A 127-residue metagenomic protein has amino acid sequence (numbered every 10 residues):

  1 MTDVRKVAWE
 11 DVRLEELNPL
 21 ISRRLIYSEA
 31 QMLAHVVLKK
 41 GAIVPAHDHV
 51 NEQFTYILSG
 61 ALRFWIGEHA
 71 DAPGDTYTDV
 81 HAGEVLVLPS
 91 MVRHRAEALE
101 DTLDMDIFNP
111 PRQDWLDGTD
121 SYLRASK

Functional and structural regions predicted by a protein language model:
M1-A34, S121-K127: A short, N-terminal "cap"/entry segment at the start of jelly-roll beta-barrel domains of the cupin/DSBH fold
K6, L25, H35-V37, F54 (+2 more regions): Conserved hydrophobic/aromatic beta-strand scaffold that supports enzyme active sites
L17, R24-L25, V36-V37, V44-H49 (+3 more regions): Short histidine-centered beta-strand/loop micro-motifs that create catalytic or ligand/metal-coordination sites
V37-K39, H49-F64, E68: Short, conserved beta-strand element in jelly-roll/cupin
I43-P45, R63, V85-R95: Histidine-centered metal-chelating micro-motifs
L58-S59, H81, E100: A cytosolic small-molecule/anion-sensing beta-strand core signal
H69-S90: Short acidic-glycine-tyrosine-enriched beta hairpin
S90-D114: Ligand-binding loop in jelly-roll beta-barrel domains
